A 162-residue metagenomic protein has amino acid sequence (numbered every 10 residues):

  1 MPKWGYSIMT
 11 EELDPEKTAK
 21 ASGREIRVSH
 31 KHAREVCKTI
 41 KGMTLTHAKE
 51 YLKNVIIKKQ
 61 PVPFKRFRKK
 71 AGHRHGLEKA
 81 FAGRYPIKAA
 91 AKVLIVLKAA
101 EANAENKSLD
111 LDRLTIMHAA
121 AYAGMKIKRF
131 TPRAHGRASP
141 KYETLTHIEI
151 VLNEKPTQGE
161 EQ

Functional and structural regions predicted by a protein language model:
P2-L111, M117, V151-E154: Ribosome large-subunit tunnel/peptidyl-transferase-proximal elements
V28, A134-H135: Short, solvent-exposed beta-edge and connector elements
K58, Y122-M125, P156: Active-site/binding-pocket entry motifs
R66, R129-T131, L145: Surface-exposed beta-strand edges and their flanking turn/coil or helix-capping segments
L111-A134: Extended, charged amphipathic interaction segments
G136-Q162: C-terminal edge-of-domain segments
